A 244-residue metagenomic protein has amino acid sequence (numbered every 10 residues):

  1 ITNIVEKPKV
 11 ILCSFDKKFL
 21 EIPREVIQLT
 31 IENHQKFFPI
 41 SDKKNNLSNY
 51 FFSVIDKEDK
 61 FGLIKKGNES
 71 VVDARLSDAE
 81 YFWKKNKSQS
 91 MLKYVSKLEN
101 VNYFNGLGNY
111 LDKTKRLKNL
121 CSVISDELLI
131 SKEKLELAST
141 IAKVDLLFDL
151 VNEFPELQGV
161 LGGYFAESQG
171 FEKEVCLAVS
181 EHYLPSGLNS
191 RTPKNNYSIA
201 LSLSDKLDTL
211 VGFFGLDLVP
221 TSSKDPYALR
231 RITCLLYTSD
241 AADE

Functional and structural regions predicted by a protein language model:
I1-D240: Amphipathic alpha-helical "coupling" segments that flank catalytic cores
